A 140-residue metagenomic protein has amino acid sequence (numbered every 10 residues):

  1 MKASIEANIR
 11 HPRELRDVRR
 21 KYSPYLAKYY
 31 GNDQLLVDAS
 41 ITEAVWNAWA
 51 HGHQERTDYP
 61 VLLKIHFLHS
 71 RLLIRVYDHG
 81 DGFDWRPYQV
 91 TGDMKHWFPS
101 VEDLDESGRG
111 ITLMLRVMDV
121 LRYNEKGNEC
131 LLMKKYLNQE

Functional and structural regions predicted by a protein language model:
M1-A39: Bergerat-fold GHKL ATPase/HATPase_c domain
M1-E6, W49-E140: Conserved beta-strand-loop-beta-strand hairpin that lines the nucleotide-binding pocket of ATP/GTP-utilizing enzymes
Q34, T42, F98-S100: Generic hydrophobic-segment detector
E43, N47: Conserved polar catalytic motif of the HATPase_c/GHKL fold
